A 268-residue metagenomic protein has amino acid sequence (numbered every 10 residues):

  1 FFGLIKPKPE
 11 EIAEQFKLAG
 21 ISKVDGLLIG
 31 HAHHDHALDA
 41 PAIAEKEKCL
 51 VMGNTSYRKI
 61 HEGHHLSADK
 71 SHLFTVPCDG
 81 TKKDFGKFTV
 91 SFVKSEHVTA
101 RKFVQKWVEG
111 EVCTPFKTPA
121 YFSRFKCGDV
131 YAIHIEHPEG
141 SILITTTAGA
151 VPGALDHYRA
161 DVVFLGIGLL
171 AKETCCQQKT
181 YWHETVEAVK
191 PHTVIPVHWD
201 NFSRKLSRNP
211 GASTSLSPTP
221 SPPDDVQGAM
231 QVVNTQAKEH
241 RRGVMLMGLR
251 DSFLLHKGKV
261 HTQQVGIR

Functional and structural regions predicted by a protein language model:
F1-I29, H33, L38-A42, A68 (+2 more regions): Pre-active-site segment of Zn-dependent metallo-hydrolases
F1-I5, S91-K106, E184-S207: Short, solvent-exposed beta-strand-terminating loops
K23-A32, M52-T55, L143-A148, V163-G168 (+2 more regions): Active-site neighborhood of phospho(di)ester-bond hydrolases with catalytic His/Asp-centered motifs
V24, K48, R159-A160, P191: Local beta-strand N-terminus motif with an aromatic residue
A32-L38, R58-H61, D79-K82, V98-R101 (+4 more regions): Active-site environment of divalent metal-dependent phosphoester hydrolases
L50, E62-K82, H183-R268: Binuclear metal-ion centers of metallo-dependent hydrolases, dominated by the metallo-beta-lactamase
T55-Y131, H137-P138, V232-E239, M247-R250 (+1 more regions): Metallo-beta-lactamase
T118-A188: Active-site-proximal loop/helix segments of hydrolase catalytic cores
